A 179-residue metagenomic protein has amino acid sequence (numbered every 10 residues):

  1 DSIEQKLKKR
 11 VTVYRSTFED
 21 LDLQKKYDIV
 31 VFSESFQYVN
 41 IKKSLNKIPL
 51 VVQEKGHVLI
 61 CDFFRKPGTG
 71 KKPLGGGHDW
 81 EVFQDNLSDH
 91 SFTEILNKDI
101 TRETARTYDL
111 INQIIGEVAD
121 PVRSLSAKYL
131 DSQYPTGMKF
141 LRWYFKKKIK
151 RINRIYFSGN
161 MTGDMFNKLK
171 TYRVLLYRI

Functional and structural regions predicted by a protein language model:
D1-E4: Conserved SAM-binding loop
L7-E19: Conserved SAM-binding strand-loop segment of SAM-dependent methyltransferases
E19-V30: A short acidic, Gly/Pro-enriched loop at the edge of an enzyme's catalytic core that lines a small-molecule cofactor
D28-K42: A short SAM/SAH-binding and catalytic strip from SAM-dependent methyltransferases
K42-H57: A short glycine-rich, Lys/Arg-flanked "PGG" loop and its adjoining helix->strand segment in the class I
K55-P67: Conserved beta-strand signature within the Rossmann-like core of class I S-adenosyl-L-methionine
K71-K168: Substrate-binding/catalytic lobe of Class I Rossmann-like enzymes that use SAM or dcSAM, i.e., the mid-to-C-terminal
L169-L176: Short hydrophobic/aromatic beta-strand or adjacent loop that forms the aromatic wall/cage of a ligand/substrate-binding
